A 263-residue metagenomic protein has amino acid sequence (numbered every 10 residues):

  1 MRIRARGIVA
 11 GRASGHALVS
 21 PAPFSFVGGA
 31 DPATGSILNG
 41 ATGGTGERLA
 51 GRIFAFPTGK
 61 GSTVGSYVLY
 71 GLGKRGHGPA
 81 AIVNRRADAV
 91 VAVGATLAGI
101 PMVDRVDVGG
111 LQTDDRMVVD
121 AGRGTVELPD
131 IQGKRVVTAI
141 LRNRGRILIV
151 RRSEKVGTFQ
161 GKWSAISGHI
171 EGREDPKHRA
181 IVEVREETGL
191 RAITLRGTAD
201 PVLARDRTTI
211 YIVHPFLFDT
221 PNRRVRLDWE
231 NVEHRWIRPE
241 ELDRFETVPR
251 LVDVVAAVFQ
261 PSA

Functional and structural regions predicted by a protein language model:
R2-G11, A17-E127: Feature captures the catalytic cores and cofactor-binding loops of soluble hydro-lyases/lyases that act on carboxylate
H77, G189-L190, T247: Helix N-cap/coil-helix junction residues
I131-L148: Conserved N-terminal beta-strand and adjoining loop/helix that marks the start of the Nudix/MutT-like hydrolase domain
N143-G145, P201-V225, R235, P239-E240 (+1 more regions): Active-site-adjacent beta-strand/loop module that shapes the phosphate/pyrophosphate-binding cleft
R146-E186, L190: Conserved Nudix-box catalytic region and its N-terminal flanking loop in Nudix hydrolases and closely related
L190-D200: A short coil-to-beta-strand element that immediately follows conserved catalytic motifs
V252-A263: Charged phosphate-binding loop/patch that engages nucleotide di/tri-phosphates or the phosphate backbone of nucleic
